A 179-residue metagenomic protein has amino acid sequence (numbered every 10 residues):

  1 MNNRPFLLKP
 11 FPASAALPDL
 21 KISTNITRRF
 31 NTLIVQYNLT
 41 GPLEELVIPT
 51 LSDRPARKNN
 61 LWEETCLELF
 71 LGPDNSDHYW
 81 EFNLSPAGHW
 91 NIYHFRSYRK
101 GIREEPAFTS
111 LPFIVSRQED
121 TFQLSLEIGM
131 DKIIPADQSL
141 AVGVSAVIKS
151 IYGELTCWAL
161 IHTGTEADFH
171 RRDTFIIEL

Functional and structural regions predicted by a protein language model:
M1-S52, K58-N60, A159-L179: Order/disorder boundary and secretion-linked terminal/linker segments
N2, K58-T65, P73-Y79, A136-L179: Acidic/polar low-complexity flexible segments
A16-P18, T27-L33, L61-E63, S76 (+2 more regions): Solvent-exposed loop and beta-edge segments used for protein-protein assembly and interaction
I22-R28, T109-R117: Short amphipathic beta-strand and strand-loop transition segments with alternating hydrophobic
S23, I34-N38, E68, Q123-E127 (+1 more regions): Beta-strand secondary-structure signal
I26-R28, L39-L43, P73, G88 (+2 more regions): Beta-strand elements of well-folded, non-transmembrane domains
P55-T109: Extracellular/luminal beta-rich ligand-recognition and adhesion surfaces characterized by aromatic-Gly/Pro-enriched
F113-M130: Surface-exposed extracytoplasmic segments
